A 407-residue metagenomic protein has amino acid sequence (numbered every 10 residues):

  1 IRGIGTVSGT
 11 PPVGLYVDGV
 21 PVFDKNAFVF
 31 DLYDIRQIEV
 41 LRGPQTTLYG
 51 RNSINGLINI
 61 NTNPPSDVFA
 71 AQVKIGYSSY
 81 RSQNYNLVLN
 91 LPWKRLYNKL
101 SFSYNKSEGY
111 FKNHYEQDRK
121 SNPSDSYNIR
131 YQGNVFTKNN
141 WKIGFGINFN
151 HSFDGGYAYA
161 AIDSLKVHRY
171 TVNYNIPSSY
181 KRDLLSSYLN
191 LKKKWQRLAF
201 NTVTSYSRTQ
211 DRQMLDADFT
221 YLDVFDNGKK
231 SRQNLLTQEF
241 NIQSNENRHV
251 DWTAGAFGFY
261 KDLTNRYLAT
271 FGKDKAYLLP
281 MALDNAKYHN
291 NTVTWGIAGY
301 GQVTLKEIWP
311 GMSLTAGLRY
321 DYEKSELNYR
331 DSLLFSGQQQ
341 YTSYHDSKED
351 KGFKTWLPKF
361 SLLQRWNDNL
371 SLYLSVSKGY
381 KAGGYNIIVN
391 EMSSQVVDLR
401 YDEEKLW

Functional and structural regions predicted by a protein language model:
I1-V20: Extracytoplasmic beta-strand/coil segments of soluble accessory domains associated with Gram-negative outer-membrane
R2-G3, Y16, V40, N52-K74 (+1 more regions): N-terminal periplasmic accessory domains that precede and gate Gram-negative outer-membrane beta-barrel machines
D18-P44: Short acidic/polar hinge/loop motifs at secondary-structure boundaries that mediate gating or recognition
F28, Y110-Q117, G156-D163, Q213-Y221 (+3 more regions): Outer-membrane beta-barrel translocator domains and adjoining extracellular loop/strand segments of Gram-negative
A70-Q72, Y77-S107, E116-D154, D183-L189 (+4 more regions): Transmembrane beta-barrel wall of Gram-negative outer-membrane proteins
G76-N84, N105-F136, Y170-L184, Y221-T237 (+3 more regions): Outer-membrane beta-barrel proteins
N134-N139, N148, I242-N245, F257-F259 (+1 more regions): Structural signature of Gram-negative outer-membrane beta-barrels, strongest in the C-terminal barrel of TonB-dependent
K142, G146-L184, D211-L215, D223-S231 (+2 more regions): Flexible loop and strand-edge segments within Gram-negative outer membrane beta-barrel domains
